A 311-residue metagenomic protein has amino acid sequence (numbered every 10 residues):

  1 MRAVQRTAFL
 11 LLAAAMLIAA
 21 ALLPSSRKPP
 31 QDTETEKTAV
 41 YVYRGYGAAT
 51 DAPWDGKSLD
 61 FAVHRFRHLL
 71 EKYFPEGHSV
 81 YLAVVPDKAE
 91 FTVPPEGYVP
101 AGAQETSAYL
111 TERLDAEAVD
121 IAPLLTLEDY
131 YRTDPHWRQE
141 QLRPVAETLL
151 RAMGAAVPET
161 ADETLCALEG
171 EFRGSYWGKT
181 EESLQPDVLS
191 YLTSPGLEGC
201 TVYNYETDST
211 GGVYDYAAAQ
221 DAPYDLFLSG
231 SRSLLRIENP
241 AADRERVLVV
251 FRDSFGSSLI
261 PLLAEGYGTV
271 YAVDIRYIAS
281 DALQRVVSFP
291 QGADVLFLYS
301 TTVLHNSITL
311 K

Functional and structural regions predicted by a protein language model:
M1-K311: Extracellular glycan-modifying ectodomains
